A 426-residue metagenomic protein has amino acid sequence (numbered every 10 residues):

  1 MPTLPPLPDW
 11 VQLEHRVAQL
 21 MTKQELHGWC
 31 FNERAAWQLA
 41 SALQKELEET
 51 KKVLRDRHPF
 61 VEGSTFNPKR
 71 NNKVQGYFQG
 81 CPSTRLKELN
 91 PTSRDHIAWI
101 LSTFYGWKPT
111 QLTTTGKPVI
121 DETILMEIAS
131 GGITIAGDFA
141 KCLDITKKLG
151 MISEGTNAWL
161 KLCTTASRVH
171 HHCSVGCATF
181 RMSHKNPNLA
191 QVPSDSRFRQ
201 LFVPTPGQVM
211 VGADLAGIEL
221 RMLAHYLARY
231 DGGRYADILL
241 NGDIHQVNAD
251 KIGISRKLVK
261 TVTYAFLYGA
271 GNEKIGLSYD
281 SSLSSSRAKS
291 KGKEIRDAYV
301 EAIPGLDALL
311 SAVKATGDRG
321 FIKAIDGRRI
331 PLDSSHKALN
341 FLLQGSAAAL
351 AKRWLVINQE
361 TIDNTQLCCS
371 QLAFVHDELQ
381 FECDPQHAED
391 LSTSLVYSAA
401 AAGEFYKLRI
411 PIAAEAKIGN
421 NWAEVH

Functional and structural regions predicted by a protein language model:
M1-S194, V203, G207-V209, A216-E219 (+5 more regions): Conserved "right-hand" nucleotidyltransferase catalytic core of DNA-directed polymerases
T22, L26, T84, V247-V375 (+2 more regions): Conserved catalytic core of nucleic-acid polymerases
E48, R55, S102, P187 (+8 more regions): Hydrophobic alpha-helix feature that most strongly marks membrane-spanning transmembrane helices and their immediate
L86, M151, G155-C163, S174 (+6 more regions): Short, contiguous acidic/charged loop-to-helix segments that flank catalytic cores in large enzymes
A98-W99, C177-H184, A190-V192, I218-R221 (+7 more regions): Flexible loop/turn segments at secondary-structure boundaries
E219-K251, D326-P331: Metal-dependent catalytic core segments for phosphate chemistry
L391-A399: Short amphipathic alpha-helices in soluble, non-transmembrane regions that often serve as interface/regulatory elements
A401-A413: Flexible helix-coil linker/hinge segments at domain or subdomain boundaries
